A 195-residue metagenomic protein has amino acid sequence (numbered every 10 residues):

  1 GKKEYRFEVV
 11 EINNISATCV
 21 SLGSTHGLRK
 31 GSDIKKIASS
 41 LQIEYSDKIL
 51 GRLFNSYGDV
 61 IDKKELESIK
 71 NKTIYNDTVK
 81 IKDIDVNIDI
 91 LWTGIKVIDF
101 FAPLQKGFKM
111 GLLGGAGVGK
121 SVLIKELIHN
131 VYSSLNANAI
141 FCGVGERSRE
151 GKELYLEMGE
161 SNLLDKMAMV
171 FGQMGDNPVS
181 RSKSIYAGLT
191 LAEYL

Functional and structural regions predicted by a protein language model:
G1-R52, Y57-I61: N-terminal accessory targeting/assembly segments
S32-I34, K48, I61-F108, S121-E126 (+2 more regions): P-loop NTPase nucleotide-binding/switch module
G114-G115: The Walker A (P-loop) glycine that initiates the GxxxxGKT/S ATP-binding motif of P-loop NTPases
V118: ATP-binding Walker
S121-D165: Conserved P-loop
I140-G143, M158, A168-V170, S180 (+2 more regions): Mechanochemical coupling/switch segment within NTP-driven translocation systems
L189-L195: Conserved alpha-helical scaffold flanking the Walker A/P-loop in AAA+ ATPase domains
